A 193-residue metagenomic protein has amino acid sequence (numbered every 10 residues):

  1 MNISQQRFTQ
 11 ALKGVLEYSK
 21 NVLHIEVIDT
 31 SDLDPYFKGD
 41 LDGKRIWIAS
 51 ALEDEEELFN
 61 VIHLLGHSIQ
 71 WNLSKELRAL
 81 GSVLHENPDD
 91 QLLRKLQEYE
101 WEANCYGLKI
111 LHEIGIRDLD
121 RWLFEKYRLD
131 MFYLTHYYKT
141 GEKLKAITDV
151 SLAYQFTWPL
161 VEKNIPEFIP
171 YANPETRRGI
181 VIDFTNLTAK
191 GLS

Functional and structural regions predicted by a protein language model:
Q5-I25: Basic/hydrophobic alpha-helical interface regions
V27-S31: Subset of outer-membrane beta-barrel
D34-L41: Short, exposed beta-strand/loop patches in secreted or surface proteins that constitute
R45-V61: Short pre-active-site segment immediately N-terminal to the catalytic Zn-binding motif
F59-K75: Active-site recognition of the HExxH zinc-binding catalytic motif
W71-W101, C105: Post-HEXXH active-site segment of zinc metalloproteases
E86-P88, I116-S193: Pan-zinc metallopeptidase signature
L108-H112: Short glycine/serine- and small hydrophobic-enriched flexible loop segments
